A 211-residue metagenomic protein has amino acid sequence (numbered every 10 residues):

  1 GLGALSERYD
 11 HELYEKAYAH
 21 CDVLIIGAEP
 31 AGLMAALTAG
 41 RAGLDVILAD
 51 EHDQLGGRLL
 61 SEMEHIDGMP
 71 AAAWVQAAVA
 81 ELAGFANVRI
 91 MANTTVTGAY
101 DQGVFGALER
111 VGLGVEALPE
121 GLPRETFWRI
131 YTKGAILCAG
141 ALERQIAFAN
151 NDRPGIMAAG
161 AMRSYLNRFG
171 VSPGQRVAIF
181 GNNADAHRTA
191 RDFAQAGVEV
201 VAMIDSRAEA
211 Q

Functional and structural regions predicted by a protein language model:
G1-Q211: Residues forming the flavin
